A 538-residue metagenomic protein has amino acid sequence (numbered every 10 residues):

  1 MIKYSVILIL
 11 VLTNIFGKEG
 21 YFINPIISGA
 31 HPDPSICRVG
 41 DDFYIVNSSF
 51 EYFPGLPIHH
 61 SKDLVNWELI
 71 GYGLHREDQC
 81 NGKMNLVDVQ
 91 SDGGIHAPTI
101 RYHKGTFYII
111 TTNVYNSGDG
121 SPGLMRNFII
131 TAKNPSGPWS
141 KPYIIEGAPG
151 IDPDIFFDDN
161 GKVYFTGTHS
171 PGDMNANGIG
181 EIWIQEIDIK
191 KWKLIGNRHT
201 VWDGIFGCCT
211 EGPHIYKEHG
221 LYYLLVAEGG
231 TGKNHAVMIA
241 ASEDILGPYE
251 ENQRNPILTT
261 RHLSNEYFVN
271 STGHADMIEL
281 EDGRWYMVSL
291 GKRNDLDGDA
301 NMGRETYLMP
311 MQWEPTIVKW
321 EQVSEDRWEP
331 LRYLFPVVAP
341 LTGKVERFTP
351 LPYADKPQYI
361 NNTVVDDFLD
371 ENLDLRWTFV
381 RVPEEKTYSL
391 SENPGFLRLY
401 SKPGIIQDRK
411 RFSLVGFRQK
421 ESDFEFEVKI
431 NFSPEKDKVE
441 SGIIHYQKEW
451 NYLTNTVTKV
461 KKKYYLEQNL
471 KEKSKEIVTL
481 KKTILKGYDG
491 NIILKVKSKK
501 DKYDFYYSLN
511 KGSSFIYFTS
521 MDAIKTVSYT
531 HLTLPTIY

Functional and structural regions predicted by a protein language model:
E19-I26, W67-R76, N81-D88, I130-A148 (+3 more regions): Blade-edge beta-strand/turn elements of extracellular beta-propeller and related beta-sheet repeat scaffolds
N24-G29, L296-E392, R398, K420: Beta-propeller fold recognition
C37-Y52, H59, H96-D119, K141-I145 (+6 more regions): Hydrophobic core segments of beta-strands in well-ordered, beta-rich domains
F368, V428, I493-S520: Carbohydrate-binding surfaces in secreted/extracellular proteins
S391-Q407, E467: Short carbohydrate-recognition loop motifs
I406-K462: Secretory/extracellular carbohydrate-interaction modules and structurally similar beta-sandwich "look-alikes"
E472-I493: Short, aromatic/His-centered strand-loop micro-motif at the edge of beta-sheets
H531-Y538: Single conserved hydrophobic/aromatic residue that forms the stacking wall/gate of nucleotide- or nucleobase-binding
